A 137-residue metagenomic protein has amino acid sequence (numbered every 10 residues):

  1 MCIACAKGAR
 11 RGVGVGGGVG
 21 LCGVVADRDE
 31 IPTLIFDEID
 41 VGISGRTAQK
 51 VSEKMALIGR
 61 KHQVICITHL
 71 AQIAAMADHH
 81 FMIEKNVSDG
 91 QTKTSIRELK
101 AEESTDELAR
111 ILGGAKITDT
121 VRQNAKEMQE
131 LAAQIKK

Functional and structural regions predicted by a protein language model:
M1-C5, R11-L34, I58: GG-anchored amphipathic helix commonly corresponding to the ABC/SMC/Rad50 NBD signature/C-loop
A9-R10, I43: Alpha-helical hairpin
V24, V41, S88: Short, glycine-/Ser/Thr-/acidic-enriched flexible segments
D27-D29, V41-Q49: Conserved D-loop-proximal element of ABC-family nucleotide-binding domains
D37-E38: Walker B catalytic acidic pair
R46-K137: C-terminal lobe/lid and adjacent interdomain/linker elements of RecA-like ASCE P-loop ATPase modules
